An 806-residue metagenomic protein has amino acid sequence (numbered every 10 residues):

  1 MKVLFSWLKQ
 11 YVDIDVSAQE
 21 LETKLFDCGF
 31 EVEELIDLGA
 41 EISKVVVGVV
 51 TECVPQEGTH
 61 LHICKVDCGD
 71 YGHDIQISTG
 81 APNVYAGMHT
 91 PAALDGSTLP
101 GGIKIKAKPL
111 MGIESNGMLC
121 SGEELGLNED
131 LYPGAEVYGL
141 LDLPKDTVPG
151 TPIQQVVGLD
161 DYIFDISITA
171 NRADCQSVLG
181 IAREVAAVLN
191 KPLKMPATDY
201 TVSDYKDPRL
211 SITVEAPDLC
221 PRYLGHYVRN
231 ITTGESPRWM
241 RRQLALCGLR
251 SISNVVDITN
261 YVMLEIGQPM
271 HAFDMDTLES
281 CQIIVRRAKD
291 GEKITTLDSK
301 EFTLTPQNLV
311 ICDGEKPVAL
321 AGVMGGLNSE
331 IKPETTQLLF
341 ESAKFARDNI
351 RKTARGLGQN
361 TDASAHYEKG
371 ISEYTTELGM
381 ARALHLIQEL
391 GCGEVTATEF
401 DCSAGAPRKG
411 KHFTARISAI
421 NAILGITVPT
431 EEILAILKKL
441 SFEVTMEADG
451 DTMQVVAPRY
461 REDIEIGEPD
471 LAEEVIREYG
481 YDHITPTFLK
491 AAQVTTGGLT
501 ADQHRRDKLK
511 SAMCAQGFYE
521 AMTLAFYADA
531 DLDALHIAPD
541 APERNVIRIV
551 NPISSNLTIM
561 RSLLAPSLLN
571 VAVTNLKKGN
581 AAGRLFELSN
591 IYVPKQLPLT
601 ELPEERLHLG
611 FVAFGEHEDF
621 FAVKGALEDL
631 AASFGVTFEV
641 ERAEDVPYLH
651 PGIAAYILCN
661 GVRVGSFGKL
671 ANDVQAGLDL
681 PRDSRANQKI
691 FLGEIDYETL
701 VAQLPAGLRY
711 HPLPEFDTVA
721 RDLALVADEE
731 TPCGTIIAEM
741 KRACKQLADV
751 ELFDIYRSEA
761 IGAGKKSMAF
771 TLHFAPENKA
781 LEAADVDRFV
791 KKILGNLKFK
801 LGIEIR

Functional and structural regions predicted by a protein language model:
M1-V202, K206, L339, G356-G358 (+5 more regions): Phosphate-backbone binding interfaces of nucleic-acid-interacting proteins
K2, T23, K439-F442, A448 (+3 more regions): A carboxyl-terminal module marker
F5, P55, L189, L193-E292: Glycine/proline-enriched, intrinsically flexible loops and inter-domain linkers
G39-S43, Y200-D204, V262, Q454 (+5 more regions): Beta-rich nucleic-acid/ligand-interaction surfaces
V47-I77, R242, L246, T259-N328: Conserved mixed alpha/beta core segments that line enzyme active sites in large multi-domain catalysts
E114-L140, Q154, Y162, I311-K409 (+3 more regions): Mobile "lid/hinge" segments at catalytic clefts and subdomain interfaces of large enzymes
L189-V214, G391-I420: Terminal amphipathic helices with adjacent charged low-complexity linkers/tails
F413-A581, R721, H773-A775, D785-R806: Extended, well-folded interaction surfaces typified by the phenylalanyl-tRNA synthetase beta subunit core
